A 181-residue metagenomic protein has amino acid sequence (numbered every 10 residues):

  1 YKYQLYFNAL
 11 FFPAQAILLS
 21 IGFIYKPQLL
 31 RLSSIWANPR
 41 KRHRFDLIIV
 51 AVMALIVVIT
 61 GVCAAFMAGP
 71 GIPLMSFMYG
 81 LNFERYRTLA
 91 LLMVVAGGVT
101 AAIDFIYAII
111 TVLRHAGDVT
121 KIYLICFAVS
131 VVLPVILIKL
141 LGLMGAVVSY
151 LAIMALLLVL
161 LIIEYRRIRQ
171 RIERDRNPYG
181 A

Functional and structural regions predicted by a protein language model:
Y1, V112-L113, L140: Helix-loop interface residues and adjacent transmembrane-helix termini in multi-pass membrane transporters, primarily
K2, Y6, A68-G98, M144: Interfacial segments at transmembrane-helix termini and the short loops linking adjacent helices
Q4-F7, A116-T120, A146-V147: Alpha-helical transmembrane segments and their helix-entry boundary regions
N8, R40-V57, F66-G69, R87-A90: Interfacial transmembrane-helix starts/ends
N8-F11, I56, A90-M93, G97 (+2 more regions): Residue-level recognition of transmembrane alpha-helices in multi-pass small-molecule transporters/permeases
L10, A14-R40, T111-V112: Helix-loop junctions and terminal segments of transmembrane helices in multi-pass membrane transport/translocation
G69, S76, G117, F127-L158 (+1 more regions): Membrane-interface helix-loop junctions in multi-pass transport and translocation proteins
V95-I122: Membrane-interface junctions at transmembrane-helix termini in multi-pass inner-membrane proteins
